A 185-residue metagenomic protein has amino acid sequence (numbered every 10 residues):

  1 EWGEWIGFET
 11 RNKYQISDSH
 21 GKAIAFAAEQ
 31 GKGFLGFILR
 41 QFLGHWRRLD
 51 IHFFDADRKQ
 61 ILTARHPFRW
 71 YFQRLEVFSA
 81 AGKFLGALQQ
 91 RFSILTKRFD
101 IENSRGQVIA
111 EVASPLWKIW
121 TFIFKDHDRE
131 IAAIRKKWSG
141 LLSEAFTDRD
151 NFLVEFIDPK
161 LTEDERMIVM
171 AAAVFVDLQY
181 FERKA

Functional and structural regions predicted by a protein language model:
E1-D50, F54-I61, H66-R74, A80-L85 (+1 more regions): Low-complexity or membrane-interfacial segments used for flexible interactions
